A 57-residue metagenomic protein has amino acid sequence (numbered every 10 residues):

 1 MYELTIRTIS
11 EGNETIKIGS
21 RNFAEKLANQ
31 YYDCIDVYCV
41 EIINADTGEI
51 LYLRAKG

Functional and structural regions predicted by a protein language model:
M1, N29-I35: Short, surface-exposed loop and linker segments with low hydrophobicity and enrichment for Pro/Ser/Thr
M1-E14, E41-N44: Short aromatic-glycine-(Arg/Gly/Cys) micro-motifs in beta-strand/loop hairpins
Y2, E25, E49-L51: Intrinsic-disorder/low-complexity peptide segments enriched for small residues
I6, N29, L53-A55: Generic detector of low-complexity/intrinsically disordered segments and short hydrophobic N-terminal stretches
E11-I18, G48-L53: Surface-exposed loop/edge segments in extracytoplasmic proteins
G19-N29: Charged, amphipathic alpha-helical segments
D33-G57: Short, mixed-charge low-complexity intrinsically disordered segments
